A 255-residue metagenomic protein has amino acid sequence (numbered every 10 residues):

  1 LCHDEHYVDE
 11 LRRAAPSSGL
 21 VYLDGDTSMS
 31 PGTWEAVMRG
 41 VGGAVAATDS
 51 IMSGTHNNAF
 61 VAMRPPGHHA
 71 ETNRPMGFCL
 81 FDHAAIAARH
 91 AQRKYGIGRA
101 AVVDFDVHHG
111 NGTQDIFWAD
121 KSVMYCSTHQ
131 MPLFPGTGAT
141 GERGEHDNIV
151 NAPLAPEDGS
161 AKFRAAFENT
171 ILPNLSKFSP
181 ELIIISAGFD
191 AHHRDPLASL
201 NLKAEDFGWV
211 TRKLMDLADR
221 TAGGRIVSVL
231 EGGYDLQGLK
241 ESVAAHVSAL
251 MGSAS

Functional and structural regions predicted by a protein language model:
L1-S255: HDAC/HDAC-like amidohydrolase catalytic core signature
